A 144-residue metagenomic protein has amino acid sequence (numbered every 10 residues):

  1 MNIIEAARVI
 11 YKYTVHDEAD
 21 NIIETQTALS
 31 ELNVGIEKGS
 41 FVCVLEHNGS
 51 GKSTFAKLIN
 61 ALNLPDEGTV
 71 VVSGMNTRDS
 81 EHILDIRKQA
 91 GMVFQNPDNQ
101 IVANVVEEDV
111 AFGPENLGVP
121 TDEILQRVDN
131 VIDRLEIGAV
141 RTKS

Functional and structural regions predicted by a protein language model:
I4, L29-E31: Conserved structural motif at the start of ABC-family nucleotide-binding domains
T14-D17, A111-E123, R134: ABC-type ATPase nucleotide-binding domains, specifically the catalytic core motifs of the NBD
L45-H47: The feature captures the beta-strand-to-loop junction immediately N-terminal to the Walker
N60: Helix-to-loop junction immediately C-terminal to a conserved catalytic motif
G68-R78, I86: Conserved ABC transporter NBD signature motif
D98, N104-E115, L125, D129: Short helical segment in ABC ATPase nucleotide-binding domains corresponding to the A-loop/adjacent helical element
D122-R141: Conserved ABC ATPase "signature" region
